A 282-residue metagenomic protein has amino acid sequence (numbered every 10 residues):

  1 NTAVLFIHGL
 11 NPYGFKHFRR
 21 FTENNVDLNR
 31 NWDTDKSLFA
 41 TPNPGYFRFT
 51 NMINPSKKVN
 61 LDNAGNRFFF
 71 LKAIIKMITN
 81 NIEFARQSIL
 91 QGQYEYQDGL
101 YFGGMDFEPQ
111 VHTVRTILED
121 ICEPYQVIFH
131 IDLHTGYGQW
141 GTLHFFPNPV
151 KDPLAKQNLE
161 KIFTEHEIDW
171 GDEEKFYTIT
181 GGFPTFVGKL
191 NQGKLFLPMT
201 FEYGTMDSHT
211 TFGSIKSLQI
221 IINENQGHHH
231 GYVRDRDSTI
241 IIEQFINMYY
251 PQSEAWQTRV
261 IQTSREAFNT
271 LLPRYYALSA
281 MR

Functional and structural regions predicted by a protein language model:
N1-R282: Structured catalytic-domain cores with a bias toward divalent-metal coordination
